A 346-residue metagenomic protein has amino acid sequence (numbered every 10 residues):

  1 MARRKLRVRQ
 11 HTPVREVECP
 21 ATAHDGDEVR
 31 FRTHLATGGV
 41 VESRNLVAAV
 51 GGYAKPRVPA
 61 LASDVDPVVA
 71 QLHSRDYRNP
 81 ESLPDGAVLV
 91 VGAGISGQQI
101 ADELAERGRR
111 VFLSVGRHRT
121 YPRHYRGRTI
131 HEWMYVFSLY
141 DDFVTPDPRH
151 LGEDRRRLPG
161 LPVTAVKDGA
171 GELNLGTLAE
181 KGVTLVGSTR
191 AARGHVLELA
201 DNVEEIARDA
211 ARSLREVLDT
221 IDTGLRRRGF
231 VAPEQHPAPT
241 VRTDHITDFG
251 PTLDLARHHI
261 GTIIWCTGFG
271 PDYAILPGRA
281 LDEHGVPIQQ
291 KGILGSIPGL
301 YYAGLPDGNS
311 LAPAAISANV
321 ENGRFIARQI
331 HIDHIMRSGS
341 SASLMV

Functional and structural regions predicted by a protein language model:
M1-V346: Flavin (primarily FAD) cofactor-binding/catalytic cores of flavoenzymes
